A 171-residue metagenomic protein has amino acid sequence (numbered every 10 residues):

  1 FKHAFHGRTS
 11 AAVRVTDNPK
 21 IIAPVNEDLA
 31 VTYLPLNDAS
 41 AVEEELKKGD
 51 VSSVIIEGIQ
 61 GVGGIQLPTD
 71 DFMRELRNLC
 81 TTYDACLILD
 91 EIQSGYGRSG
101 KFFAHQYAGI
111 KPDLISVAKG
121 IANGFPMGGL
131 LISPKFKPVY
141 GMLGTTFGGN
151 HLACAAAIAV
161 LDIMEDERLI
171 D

Functional and structural regions predicted by a protein language model:
F1-D171: Conserved N-terminal phosphate-binding loop of PLP-dependent enzymes in the Aspartate aminotransferase
